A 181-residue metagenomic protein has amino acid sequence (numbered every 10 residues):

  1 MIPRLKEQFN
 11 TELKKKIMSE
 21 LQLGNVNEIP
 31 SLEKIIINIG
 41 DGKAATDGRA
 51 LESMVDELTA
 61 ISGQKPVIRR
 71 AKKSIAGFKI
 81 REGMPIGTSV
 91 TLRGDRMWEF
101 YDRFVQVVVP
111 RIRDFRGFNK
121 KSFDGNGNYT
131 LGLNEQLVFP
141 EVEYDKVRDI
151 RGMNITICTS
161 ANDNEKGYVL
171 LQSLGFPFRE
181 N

Functional and structural regions predicted by a protein language model:
M1-N181: Ribosome-associated RNA-binding proteins
